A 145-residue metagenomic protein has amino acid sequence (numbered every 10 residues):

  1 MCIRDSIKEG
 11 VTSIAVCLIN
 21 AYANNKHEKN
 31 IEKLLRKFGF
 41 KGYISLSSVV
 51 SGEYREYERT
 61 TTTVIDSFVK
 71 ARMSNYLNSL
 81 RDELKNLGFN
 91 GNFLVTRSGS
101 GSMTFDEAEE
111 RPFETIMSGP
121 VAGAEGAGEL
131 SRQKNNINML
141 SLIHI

Functional and structural regions predicted by a protein language model:
M1-S6, I143-I145: Conserved small/polar residues in nucleotide/adenosyl-binding loops
R4-N138: Nucleotide/phosphate-binding catalytic cleft detector across ATP-hydrolyzing and phosphate-transferring enzymes
